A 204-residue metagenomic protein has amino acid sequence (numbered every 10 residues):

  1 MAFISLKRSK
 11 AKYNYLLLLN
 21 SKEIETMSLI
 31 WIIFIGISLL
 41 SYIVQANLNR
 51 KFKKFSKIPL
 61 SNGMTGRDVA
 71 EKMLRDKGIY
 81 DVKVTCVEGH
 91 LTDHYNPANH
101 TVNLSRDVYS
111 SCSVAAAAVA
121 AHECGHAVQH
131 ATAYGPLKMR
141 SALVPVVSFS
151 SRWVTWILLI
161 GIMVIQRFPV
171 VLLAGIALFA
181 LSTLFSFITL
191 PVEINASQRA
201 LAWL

Functional and structural regions predicted by a protein language model:
L6-T26: Short, Lys/Arg-enriched N-terminal segments with co-localized hydrophobic residues within the first ~10-30 amino acids
E25-I30, I162-L173: Helix-coil boundary and interhelical linker segments in multi-pass alpha-helical membrane proteins
T26, G36, Q45-S150, L184-L204: Polar-ligand-bearing catalytic/cofactor-coordination segments of membrane-embedded or membrane-tethered inner-membrane
S28-W31, L39-I43: Short, charge-dense linear interaction motifs
Q129-G135, I157-R167: Membrane-helix exit/interface motif
F149-L159: Core segments of transmembrane alpha-helices that mediate helix-helix packing or line hydrophobic substrate/ligand
G175-T183: Alpha-helical transmembrane segments
